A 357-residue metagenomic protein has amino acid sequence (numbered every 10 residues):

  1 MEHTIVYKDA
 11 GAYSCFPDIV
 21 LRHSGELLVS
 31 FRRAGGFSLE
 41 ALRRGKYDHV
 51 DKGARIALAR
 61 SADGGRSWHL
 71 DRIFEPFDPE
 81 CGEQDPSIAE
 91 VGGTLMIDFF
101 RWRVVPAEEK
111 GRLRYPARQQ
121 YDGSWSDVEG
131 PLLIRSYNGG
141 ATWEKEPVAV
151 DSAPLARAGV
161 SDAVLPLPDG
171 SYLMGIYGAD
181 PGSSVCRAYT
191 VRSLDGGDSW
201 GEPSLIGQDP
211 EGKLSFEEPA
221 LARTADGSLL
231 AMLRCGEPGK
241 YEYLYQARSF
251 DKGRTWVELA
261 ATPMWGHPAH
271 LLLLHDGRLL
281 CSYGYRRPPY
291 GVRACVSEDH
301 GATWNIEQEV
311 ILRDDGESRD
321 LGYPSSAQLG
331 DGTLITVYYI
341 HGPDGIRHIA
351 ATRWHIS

Functional and structural regions predicted by a protein language model:
M1-S357: Asp-box/BNR beta-propeller blade signature and adjacent active/binding-site loops in extracellular glycan-interacting
